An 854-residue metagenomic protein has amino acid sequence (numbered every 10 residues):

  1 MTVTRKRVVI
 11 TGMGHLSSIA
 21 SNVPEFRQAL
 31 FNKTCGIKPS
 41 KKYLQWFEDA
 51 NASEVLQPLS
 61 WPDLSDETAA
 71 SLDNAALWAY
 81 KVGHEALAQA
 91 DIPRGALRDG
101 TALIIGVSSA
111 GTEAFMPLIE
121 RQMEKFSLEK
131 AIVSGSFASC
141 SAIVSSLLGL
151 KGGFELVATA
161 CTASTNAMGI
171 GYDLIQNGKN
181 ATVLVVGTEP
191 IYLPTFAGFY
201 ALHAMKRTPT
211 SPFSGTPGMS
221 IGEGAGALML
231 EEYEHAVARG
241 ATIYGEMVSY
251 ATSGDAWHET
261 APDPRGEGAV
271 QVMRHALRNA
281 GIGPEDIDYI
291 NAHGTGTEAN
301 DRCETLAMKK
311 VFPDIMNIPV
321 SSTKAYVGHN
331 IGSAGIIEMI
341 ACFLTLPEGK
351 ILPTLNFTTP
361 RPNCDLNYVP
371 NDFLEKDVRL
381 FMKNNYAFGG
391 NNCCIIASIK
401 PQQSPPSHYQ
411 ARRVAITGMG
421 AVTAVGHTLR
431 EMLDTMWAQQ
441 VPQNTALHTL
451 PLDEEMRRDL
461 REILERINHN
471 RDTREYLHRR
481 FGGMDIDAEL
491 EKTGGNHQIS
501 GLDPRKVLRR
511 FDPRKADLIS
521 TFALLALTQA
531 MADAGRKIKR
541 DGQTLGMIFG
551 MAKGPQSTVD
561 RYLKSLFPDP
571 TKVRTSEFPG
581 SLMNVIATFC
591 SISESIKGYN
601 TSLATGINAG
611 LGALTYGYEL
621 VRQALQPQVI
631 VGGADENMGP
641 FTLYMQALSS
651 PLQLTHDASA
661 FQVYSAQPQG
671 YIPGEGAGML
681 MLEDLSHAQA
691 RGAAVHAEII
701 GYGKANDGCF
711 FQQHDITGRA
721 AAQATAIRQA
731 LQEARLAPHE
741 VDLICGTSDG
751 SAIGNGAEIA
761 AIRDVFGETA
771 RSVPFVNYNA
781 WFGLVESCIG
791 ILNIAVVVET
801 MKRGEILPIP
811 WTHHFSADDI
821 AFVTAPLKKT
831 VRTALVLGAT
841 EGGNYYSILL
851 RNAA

Functional and structural regions predicted by a protein language model:
M1-I10, R94-R98, I282-D286, I315-M316 (+5 more regions): Flexible, low-complexity linker/loop segments at domain and module junctions
M1-T68, A90, E234-E246, I340-L355 (+5 more regions): ACP-dependent fatty acid/polyketide chain-elongation machinery
T2-K6, K38-K81, G100, S109-I170 (+8 more regions): Conserved catalytic cysteine-centered active-site region of acyl-thioester-dependent Claisen-condensing enzymes
R7-M13, Q28-P39, M205, P209-A280 (+6 more regions): Condensing-enzyme catalytic core mediating Claisen C-C bond formation in acyl metabolism
F31, K125-K130, G169, D173 (+12 more regions): Glycine-/small-residue-rich "gating" segment that lines the acyl/pantetheine channel and substrate pocket
A79-D91, F137-S141, S145-L148, F154-G187 (+12 more regions): Active-site-proximal alpha-helical scaffold in enzymes
H84-T101, L147, H235-T242, V272-Y289 (+6 more regions): Phosphate/pyrophosphate-binding loops at sites that engage ATP/ADP/AMP, CoA/4′-phosphopantetheine, polyphosphate
K179-P217, Y250-P264, A292-R302, M316-N367 (+5 more regions): Acyl-CoA/ACP chain-elongation machinery
